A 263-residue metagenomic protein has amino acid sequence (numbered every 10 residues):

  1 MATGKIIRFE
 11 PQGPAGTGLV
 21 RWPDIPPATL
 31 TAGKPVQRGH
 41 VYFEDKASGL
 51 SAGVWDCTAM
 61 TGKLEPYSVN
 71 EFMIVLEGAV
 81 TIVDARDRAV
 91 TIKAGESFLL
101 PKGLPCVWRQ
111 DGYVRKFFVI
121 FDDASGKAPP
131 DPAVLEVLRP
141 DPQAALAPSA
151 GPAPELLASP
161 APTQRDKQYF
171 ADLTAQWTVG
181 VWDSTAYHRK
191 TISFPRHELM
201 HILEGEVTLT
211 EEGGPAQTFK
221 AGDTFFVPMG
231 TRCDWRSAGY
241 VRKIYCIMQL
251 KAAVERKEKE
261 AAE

Functional and structural regions predicted by a protein language model:
M1-G49, D123-Q176, E263: A short, N-terminal "cap"/entry segment at the start of jelly-roll beta-barrel domains of the cupin/DSBH fold
V36-E44, S48-Y67, R165-Y169, A175-P195 (+1 more regions): Conserved short histidine dyad/triad with adjacent acidic residue
A52-V54, F72, S97-L99, V179-V181 (+2 more regions): Conserved hydrophobic/aromatic beta-strand scaffold that supports enzyme active sites
G53, V80-V90, G180, S184 (+1 more regions): Short, flexible domain-boundary/linker segments around small modular repeats
L64, I82, K116-F118, T191 (+2 more regions): Short hydrophobic/aromatic-rich beta-strand segments that constitute the beta-sheet cores of beta-sandwich/beta-barrel
P66-I82, S193-L209: Short, conserved beta-strand element in jelly-roll/cupin
R86-K102, G213-G230: Short acidic-glycine-tyrosine-enriched beta hairpin
A89, K102-G126, M229-A253: Ligand-binding loop in jelly-roll beta-barrel domains
